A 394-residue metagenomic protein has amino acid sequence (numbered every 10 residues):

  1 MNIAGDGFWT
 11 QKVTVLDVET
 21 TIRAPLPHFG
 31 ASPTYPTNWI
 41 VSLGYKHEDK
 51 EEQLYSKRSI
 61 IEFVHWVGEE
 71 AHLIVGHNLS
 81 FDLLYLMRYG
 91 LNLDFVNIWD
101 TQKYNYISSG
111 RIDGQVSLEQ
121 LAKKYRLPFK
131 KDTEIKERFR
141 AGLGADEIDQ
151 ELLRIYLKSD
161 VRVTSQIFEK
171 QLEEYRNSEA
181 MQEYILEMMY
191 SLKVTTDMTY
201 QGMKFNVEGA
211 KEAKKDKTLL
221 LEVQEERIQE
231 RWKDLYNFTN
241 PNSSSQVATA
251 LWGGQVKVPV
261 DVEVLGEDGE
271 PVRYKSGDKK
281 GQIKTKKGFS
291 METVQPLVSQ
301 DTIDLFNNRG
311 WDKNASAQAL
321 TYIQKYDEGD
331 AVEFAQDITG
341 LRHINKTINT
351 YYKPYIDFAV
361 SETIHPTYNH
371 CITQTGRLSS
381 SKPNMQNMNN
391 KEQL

Functional and structural regions predicted by a protein language model:
M1-A24, Y35, S42, F129 (+1 more regions): Conserved "right-hand" nucleotidyltransferase catalytic core of DNA-directed polymerases
R23-P27, L54-S56: Cytochrome P450 core scaffold surrounding the K-helix E-X-X-R motif and the conserved "meander" helix-loop region
Y35-W66, H72-Y175, S276: Active-site-proximal helix-loop-helix substrate-binding element of RNase H-like nuclease domains
